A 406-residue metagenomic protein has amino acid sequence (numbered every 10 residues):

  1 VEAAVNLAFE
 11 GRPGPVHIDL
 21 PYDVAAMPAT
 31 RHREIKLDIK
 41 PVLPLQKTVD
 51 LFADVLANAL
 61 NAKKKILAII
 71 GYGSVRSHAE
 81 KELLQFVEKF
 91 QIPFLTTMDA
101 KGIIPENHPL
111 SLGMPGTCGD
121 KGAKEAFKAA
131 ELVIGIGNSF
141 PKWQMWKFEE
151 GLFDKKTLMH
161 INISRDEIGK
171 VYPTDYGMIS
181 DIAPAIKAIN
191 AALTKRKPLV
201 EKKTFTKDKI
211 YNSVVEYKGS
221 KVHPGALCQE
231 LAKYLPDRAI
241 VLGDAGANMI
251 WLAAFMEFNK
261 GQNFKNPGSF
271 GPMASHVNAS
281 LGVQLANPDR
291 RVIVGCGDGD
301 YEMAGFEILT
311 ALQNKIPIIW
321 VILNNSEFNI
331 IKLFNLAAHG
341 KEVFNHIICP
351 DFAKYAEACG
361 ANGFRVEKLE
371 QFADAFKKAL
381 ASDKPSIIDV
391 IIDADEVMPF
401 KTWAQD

Functional and structural regions predicted by a protein language model:
V1, N6-R12, V49-L67, F86 (+4 more regions): Glycine-rich phosphate/diphosphate-binding loops that line cofactor/substrate pockets in enzymes
V1-A26, A100-K101, F127, G135-H160 (+1 more regions): Conserved thiamine diphosphate
V1-G11, A129-A130, Y176-G177, A185 (+3 more regions): Conserved thiamine diphosphate
L7-A62: Conformationally flexible catalytic loops at phosphate/diphosphate-handling active centers
V24-Q46, Q144, L336, L369-D406: Glycine/aspartate-rich loop-and-adjacent alpha/beta segment that forms the canonical ThDP
H32, Y176-I186, F306-N324, P399-W403: A short alpha/beta connector and helix-capping loop motif
A100-K203: Glycine-rich, acidic loop regions that bind phosphate or pyrophosphate groups
T206-V283, N287-D289: Active-site diphosphate/adenylate-binding microenvironment
